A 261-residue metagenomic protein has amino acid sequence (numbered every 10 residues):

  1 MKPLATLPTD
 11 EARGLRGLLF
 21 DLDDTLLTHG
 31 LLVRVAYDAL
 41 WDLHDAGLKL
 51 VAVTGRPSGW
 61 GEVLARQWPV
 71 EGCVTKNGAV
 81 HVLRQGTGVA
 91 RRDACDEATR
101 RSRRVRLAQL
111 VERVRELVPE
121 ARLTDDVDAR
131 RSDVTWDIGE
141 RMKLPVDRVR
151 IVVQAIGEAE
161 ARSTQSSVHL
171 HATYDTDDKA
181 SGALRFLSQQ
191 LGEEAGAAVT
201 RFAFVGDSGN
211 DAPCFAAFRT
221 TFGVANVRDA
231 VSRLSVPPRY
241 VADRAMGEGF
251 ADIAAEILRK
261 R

Functional and structural regions predicted by a protein language model:
M1-F20: Non-catalytic pre-domain segments flanking phosphatase-related domains
P8, R13, V33, A180-R261: Mg2+-dependent phosphoryl-transfer enzymes with acidic/Ser/Thr/Gly-rich catalytic loops
L18-F20, C73, F204: Residue-level marker for buried hydrophobic side chains located in beta-strands that build the well-ordered beta-sheet
H29-D128: Active-site phosphate-binding/coordination module
W68-P69, N77, A159, A217-F218 (+1 more regions): Short, structured coil segments at secondary-structure junctions
L110-A217: Conserved acidic, metal-coordinating active-site core of Asp-based, Mg2+-dependent phosphoryl-transfer enzymes
